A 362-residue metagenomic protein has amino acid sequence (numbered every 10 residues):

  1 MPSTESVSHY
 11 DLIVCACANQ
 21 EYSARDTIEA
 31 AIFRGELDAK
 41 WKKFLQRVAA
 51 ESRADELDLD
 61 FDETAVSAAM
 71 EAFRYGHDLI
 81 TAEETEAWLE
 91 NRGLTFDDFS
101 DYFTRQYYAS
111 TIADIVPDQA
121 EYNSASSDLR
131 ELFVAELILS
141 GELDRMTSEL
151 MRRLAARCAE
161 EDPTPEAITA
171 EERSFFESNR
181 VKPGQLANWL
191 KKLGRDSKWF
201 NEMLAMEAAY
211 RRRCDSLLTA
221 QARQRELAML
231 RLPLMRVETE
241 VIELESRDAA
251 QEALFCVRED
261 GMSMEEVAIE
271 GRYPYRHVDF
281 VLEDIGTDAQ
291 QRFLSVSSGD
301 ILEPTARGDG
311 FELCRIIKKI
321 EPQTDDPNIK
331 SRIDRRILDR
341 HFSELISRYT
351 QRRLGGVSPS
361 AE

Functional and structural regions predicted by a protein language model:
P2-Y10, E21-E362: Peptidyl-prolyl cis-trans isomerase
C15-N19: Interfacial alpha-helical end/capping and short helix-turn segments at domain and membrane boundaries
